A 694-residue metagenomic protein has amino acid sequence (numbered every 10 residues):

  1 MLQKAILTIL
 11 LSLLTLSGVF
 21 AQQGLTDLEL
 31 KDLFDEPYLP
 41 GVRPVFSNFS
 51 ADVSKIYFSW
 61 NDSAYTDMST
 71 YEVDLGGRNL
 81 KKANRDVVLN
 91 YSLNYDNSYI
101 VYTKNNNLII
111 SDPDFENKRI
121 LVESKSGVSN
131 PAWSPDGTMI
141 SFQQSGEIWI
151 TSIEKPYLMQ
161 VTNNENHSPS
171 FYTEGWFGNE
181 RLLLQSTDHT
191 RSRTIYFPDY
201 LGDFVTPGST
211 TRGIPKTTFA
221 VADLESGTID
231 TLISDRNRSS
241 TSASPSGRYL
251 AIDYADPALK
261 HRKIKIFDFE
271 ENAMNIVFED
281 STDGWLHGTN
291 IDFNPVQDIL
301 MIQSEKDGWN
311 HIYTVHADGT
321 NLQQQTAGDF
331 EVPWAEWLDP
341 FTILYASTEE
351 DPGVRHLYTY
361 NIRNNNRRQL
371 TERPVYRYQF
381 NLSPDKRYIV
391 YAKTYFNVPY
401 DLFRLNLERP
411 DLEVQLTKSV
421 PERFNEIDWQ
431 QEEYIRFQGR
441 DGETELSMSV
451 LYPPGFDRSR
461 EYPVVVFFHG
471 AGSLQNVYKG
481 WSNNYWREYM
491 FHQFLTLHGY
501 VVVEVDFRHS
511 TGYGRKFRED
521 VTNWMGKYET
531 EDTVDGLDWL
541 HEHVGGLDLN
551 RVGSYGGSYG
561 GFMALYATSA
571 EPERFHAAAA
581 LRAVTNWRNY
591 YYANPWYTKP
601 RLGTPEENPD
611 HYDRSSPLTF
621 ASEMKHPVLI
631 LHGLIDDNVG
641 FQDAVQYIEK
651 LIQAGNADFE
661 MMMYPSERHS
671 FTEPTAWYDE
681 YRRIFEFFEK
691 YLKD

Functional and structural regions predicted by a protein language model:
T8-S17: Bacterial N-terminal signal peptides
Q23-G41, L224-T231: A short helix->beta-strand "capping" segment at the edge of beta-propeller domains
L30, V161-E174, L184-I229, E408-F424 (+2 more regions): Predominantly five- to eight-bladed beta-propeller fold
L39-I56, R85-V101, K125-Q143, E165-Q185 (+12 more regions): Conserved beta-propeller blade repeats
S59-G77, K81: Beta-propeller domains
Y65-Y71, N107-I109, E147-W149, S192-I195 (+5 more regions): Structural motif
D74-R78, D112-E116, S152-P156, D223-G227 (+4 more regions): Short loop/turn segments that connect beta-strands within beta-propeller blades
D253, Y376-D694: Serine-hydrolase catalytic core recognition
